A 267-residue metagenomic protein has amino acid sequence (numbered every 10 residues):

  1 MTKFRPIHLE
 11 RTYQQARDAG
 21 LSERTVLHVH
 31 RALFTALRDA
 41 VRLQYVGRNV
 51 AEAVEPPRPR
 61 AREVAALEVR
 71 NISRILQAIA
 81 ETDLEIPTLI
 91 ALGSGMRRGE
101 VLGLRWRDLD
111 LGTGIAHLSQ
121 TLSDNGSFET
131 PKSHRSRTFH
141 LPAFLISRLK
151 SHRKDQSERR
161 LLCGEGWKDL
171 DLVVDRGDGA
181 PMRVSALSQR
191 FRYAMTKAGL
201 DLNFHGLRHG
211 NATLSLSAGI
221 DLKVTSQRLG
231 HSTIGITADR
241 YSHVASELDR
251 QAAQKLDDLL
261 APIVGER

Functional and structural regions predicted by a protein language model:
M1-V50, A61, A180-A186, K197-G206: N-terminal core-binding DNA-recognition domain of tyrosine site-specific recombinases/integrases
A19, E23, L76-E85, S94 (+4 more regions): Short, basic (Lys/Arg/His-rich) helix/loop patches that form interaction surfaces in the mid-to-C-terminal regions
E23-R31, R42-L104, G112, S123 (+5 more regions): Basic, Lys/Arg- and aromatic-enriched nucleic-acid-binding interface segment
L33-V41, L149-H152, S215, G219: Hydrophobic recognition helices of helix-based DNA-binding modules
A51-A53, T113-L118, N203, L214 (+2 more regions): Short functional hotspots where side chains directly engage DNA or cofactors
Q77, T113, D124-L145, S151 (+4 more regions): C-terminal secondary-structure termini that scaffold catalytic or DNA-interacting sites
